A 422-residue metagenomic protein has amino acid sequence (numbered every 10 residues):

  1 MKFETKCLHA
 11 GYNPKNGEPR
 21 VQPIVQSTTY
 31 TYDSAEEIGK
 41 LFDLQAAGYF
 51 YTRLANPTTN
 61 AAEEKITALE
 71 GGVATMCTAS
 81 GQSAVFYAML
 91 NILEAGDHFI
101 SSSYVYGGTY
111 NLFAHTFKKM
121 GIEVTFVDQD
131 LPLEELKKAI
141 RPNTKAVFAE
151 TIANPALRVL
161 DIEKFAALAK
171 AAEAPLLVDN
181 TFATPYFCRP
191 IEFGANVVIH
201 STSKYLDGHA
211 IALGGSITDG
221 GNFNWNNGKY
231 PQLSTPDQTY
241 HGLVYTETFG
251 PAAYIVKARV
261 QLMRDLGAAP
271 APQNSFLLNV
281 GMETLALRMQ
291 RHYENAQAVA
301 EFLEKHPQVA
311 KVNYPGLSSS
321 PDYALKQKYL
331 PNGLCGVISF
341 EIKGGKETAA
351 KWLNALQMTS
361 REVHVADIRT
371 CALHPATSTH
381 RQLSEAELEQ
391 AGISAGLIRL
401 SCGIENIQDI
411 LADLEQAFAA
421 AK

Functional and structural regions predicted by a protein language model:
M1-A46: N-terminal glycine-rich, Lys/His-bearing helix-loop that initiates the first secondary-structure elements of many
C7-N13, T75-K305: Conserved PLP-enzyme active-site core in the AAT-like
G11-Y12, Q26-Y32, G221-N222, M282-T284 (+6 more regions): Glycine-rich beta-alpha junction loops
S34-F86, G108-T116: Conserved N-terminal alpha-helix of the aminotransferase class I/II PLP-enzyme fold
G71, N143, Q308-K311, G396: Glycine-centered tight turns that cap/initiate beta-strands
A114-H115, E123-T125, K138, P142-K145 (+4 more regions): PLP-dependent enzyme catalytic core of the Aspartate aminotransferase-like
L266-A269, Q273-S275, V280, T284 (+5 more regions): Conserved small-domain helix->loop->beta segment predominantly found in fold-type I
